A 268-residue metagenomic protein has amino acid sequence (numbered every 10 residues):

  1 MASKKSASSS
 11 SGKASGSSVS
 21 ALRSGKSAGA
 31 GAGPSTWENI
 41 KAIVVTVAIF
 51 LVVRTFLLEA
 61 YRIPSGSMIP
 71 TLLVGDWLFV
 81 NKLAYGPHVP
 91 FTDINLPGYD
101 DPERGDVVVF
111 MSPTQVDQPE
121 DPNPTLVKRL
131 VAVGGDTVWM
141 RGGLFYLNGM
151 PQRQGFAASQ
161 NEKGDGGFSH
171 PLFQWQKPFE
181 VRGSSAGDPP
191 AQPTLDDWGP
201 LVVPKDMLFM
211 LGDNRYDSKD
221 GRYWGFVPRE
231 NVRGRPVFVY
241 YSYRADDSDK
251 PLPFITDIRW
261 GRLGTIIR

Functional and structural regions predicted by a protein language model:
A2-I40, F56-R62, S67-R268: Soluble "head" domains of membrane/secretory-pathway proteins
K41-F56: Hydrophobic membrane-insertion alpha-helices, especially the h-region of bacterial N-terminal signal peptides
